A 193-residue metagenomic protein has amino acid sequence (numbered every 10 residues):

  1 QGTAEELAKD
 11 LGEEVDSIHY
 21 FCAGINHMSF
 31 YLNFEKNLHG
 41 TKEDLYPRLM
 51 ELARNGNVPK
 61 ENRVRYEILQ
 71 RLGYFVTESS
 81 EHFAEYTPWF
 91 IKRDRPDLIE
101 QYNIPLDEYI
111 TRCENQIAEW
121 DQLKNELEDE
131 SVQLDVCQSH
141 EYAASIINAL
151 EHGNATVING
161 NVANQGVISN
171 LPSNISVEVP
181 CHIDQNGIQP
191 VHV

Functional and structural regions predicted by a protein language model:
Q1-L7: Rossmann-like NAD(P)(H) cofactor-binding subdomain of soluble oxidoreductases
L7-V193: Long, compositionally biased stretches enriched for glycine and/or charged residues
